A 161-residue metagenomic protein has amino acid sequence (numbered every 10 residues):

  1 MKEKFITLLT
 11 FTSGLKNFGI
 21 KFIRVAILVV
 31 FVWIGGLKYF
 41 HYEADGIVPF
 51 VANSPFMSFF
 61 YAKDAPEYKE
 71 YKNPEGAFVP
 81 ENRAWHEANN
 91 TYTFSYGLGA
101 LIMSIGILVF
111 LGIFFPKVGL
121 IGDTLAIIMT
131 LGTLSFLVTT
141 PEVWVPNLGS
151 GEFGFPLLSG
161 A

Functional and structural regions predicted by a protein language model:
M1-A161: Membrane-interface extramembranous regions
